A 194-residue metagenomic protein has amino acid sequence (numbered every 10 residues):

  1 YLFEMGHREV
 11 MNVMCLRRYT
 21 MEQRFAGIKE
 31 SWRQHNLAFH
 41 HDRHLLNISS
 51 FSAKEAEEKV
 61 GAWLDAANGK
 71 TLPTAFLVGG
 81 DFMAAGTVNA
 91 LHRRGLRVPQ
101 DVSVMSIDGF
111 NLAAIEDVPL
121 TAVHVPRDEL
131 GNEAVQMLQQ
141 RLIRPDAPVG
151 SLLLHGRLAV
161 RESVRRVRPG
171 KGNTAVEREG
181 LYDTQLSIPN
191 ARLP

Functional and structural regions predicted by a protein language model:
Y1-P194: Bacterial carbohydrate/catabolite-sensing allosteric modules
